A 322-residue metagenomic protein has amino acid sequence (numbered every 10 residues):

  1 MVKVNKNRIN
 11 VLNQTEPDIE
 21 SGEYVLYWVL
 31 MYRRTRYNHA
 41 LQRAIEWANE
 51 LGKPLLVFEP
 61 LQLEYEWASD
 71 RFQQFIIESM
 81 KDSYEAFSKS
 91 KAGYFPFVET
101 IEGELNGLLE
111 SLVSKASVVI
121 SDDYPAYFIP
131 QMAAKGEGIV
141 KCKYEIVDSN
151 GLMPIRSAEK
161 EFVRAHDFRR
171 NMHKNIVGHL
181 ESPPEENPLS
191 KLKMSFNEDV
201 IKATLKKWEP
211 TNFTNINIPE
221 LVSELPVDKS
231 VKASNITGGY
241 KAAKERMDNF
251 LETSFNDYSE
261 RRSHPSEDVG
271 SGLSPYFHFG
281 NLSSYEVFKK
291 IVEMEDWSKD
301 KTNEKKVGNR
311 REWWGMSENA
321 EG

Functional and structural regions predicted by a protein language model:
M1-P188: Trp/Phe/Arg-rich N-terminal binding region typifying the photolyase-homology
E161-G322: Glycine/tryptophan-enriched, flexible segments
